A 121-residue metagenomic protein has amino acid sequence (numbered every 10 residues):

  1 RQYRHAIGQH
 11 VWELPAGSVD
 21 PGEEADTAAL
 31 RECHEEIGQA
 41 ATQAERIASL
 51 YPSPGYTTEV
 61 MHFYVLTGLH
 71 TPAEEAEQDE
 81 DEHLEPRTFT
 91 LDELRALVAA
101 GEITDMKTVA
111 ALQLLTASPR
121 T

Functional and structural regions predicted by a protein language model:
R1-L14: N-terminal strand-loop-strand
Y3-A6, F89, V109: Small/flexible residues
G8, P52, L115-T116: Short secondary-structure boundary/hinge segments and terminal tails
G17-M106: Unchanged
L112: C-terminal boundary of histidine-terminating zinc-finger modules
A117-T121: Generic C-terminal helix-cap and adjacent flexible tail
